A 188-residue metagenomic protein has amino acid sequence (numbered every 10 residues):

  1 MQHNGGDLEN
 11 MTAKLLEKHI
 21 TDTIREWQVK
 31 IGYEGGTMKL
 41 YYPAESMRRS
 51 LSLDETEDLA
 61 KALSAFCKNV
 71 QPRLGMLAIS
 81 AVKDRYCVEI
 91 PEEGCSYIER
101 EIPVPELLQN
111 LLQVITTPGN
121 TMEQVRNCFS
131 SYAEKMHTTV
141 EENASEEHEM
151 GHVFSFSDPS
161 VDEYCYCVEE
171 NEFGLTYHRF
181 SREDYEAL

Functional and structural regions predicted by a protein language model:
N4-L40, S50: Positively charged, polyanion-binding regions of nucleic-acid-associated proteins
G5-L8, N69-P103, M150, P159-V161 (+1 more regions): Charged low-complexity interaction tracts in eukaryotic proteins
T21-I24, Q28, R48, S64-C67 (+3 more regions): Residue-level detector of alpha-helical secondary structure
Y33-D54, L107-T116: Short glycine-rich, basic-tinged beta-strand/loop micro-motifs
R48-A78: Charge-enriched amphipathic alpha-helical scaffolds
K61, A65-Q71, P118-M136: Amphipathic alpha-helical segments
C128-Y166: A cross-family detector of function-defining hotspots
S160-L188: Intrinsically disordered, low-complexity regulatory segments enriched in Ser/Thr/Pro and charged residues
